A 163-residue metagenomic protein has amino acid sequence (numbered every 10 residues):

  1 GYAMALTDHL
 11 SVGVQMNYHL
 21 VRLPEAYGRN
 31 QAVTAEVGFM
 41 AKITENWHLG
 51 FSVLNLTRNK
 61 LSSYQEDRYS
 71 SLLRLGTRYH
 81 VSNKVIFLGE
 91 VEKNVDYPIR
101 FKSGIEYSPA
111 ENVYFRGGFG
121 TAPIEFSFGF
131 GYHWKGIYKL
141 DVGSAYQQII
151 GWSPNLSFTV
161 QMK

Functional and structural regions predicted by a protein language model:
G1-K163: Outer-membrane beta-barrel porins/channels
